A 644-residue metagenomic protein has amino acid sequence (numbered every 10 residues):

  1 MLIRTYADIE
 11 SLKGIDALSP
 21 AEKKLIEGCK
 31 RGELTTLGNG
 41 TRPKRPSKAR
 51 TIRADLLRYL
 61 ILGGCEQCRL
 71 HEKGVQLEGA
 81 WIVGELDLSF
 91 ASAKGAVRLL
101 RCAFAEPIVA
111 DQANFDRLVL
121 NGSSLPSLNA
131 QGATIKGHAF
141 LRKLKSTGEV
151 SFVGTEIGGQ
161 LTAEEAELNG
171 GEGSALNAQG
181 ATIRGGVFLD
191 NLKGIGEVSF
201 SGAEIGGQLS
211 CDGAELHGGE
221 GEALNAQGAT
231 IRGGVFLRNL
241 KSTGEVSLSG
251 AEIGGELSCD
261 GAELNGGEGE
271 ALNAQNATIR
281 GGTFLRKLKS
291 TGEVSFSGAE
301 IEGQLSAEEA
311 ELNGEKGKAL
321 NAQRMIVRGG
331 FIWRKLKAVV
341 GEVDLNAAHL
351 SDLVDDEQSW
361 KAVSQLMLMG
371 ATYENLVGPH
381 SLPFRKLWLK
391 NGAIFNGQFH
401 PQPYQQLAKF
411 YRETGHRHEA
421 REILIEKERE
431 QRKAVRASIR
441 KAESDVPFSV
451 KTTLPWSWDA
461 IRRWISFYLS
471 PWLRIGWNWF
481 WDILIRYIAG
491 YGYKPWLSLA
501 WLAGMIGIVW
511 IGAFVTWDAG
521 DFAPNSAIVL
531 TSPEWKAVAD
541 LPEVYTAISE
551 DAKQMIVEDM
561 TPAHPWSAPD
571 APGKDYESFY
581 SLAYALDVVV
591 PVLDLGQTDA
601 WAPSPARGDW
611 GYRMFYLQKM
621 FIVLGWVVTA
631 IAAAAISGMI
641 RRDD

Functional and structural regions predicted by a protein language model:
M1-F480: N-terminal leader/targeting and pre-domain segments
G40, K73, I423, S438 (+3 more regions): Short coil/turn segments at secondary-structure boundaries
R417, V509, T629-A633, S637: Alpha-helical transmembrane segments of polytopic integral membrane proteins, especially the permease/helical cores
E419, V435, I439, A523-P524 (+3 more regions): Structured alpha-helical bundle/scaffold domains in large eukaryotic membrane-trafficking regulators
K451-T516, D575-Y576, Q618-W626: Transmembrane alpha-helical segments and their cytosolic interface motifs in multi-pass membrane proteins
R474-P495, A519-I622: Pore-loop/selectivity-filter region of tetrameric P-loop cation channels
A513-S532, A632-D644: Juxtamembrane/interface segments at transmembrane-helix termini
V623-A630, D643: Intrinsically disordered cytosolic tails
